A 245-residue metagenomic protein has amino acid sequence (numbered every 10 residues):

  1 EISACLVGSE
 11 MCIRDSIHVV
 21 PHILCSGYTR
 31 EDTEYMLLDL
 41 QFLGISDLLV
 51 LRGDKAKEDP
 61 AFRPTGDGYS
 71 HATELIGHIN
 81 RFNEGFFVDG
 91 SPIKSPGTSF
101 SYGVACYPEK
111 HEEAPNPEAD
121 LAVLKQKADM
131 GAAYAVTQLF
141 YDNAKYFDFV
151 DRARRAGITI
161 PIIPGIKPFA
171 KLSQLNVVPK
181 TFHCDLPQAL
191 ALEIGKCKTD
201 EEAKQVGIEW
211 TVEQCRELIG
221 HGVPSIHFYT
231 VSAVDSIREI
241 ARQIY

Functional and structural regions predicted by a protein language model:
E1-G8, C12-I13: Single conserved hydrophobic/aromatic residue that forms the stacking wall/gate of nucleotide- or nucleobase-binding
S9-E10, T29-M36, K55-L75, F86-K94 (+4 more regions): Active-site-adjacent beta->alpha loops and helix N-cap segments on the catalytic face of soluble alpha/beta enzymes
V19-I23, L48-V50, Y102-C106, A135-T137 (+2 more regions): Hydrophobic faces of well-ordered beta-strands that scaffold small-molecule active sites in alpha/beta enzyme cores
C25-Y28, R52-A56, C106-K110, F140-K145 (+2 more regions): Active-site-proximal loop/turn and secondary-structure-junction residues that shape catalytic pockets, frequently
R30-L37, P115-Q126, G207-E217: Short, acidic/polar
L40, K127, G131, P164 (+1 more regions): Conserved, mostly hydrophobic/aromatic
G66-G97, V104-E113, D120, D151 (+3 more regions): Active-site pocket-lining/capping segments in soluble small-molecule metabolic enzymes
